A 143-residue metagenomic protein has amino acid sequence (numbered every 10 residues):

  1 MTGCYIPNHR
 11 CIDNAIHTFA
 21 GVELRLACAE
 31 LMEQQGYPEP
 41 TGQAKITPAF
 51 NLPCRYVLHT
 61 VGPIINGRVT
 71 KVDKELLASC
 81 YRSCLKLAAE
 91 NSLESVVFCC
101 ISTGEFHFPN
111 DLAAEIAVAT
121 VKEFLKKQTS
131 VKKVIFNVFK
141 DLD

Functional and structural regions predicted by a protein language model:
M1-D143: Macrodomain-like recognition of ADP-ribose-binding/processing modules
